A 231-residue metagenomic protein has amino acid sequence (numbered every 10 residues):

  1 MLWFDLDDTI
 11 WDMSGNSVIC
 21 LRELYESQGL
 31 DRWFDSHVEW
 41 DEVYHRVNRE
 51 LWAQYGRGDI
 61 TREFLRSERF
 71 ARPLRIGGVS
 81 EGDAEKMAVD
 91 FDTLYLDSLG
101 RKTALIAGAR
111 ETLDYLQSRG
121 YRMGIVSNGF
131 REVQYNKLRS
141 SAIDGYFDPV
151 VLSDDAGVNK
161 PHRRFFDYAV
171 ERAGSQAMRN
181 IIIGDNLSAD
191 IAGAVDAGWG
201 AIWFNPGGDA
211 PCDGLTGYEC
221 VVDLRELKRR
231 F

Functional and structural regions predicted by a protein language model:
M1-A107: N-terminal helical cap/lid subdomain that shapes the substrate entry/recognition surface in HAD-like hydrolases
M1-L2, G15, R110, D114-Q117 (+1 more regions): Asp-based, Mg2+/Mn2+-dependent phosphohydrolase catalytic module
V38, R72, S98-K102, R119 (+3 more regions): Short alpha-helix boundary/capping motifs
T61, T103, I125, I181-I182: Residue-level marker of alpha-helix boundaries and capping positions
Y121-M123: Short beta-strand/loop segments at the ligand-binding rim of alpha/beta enzyme cores
